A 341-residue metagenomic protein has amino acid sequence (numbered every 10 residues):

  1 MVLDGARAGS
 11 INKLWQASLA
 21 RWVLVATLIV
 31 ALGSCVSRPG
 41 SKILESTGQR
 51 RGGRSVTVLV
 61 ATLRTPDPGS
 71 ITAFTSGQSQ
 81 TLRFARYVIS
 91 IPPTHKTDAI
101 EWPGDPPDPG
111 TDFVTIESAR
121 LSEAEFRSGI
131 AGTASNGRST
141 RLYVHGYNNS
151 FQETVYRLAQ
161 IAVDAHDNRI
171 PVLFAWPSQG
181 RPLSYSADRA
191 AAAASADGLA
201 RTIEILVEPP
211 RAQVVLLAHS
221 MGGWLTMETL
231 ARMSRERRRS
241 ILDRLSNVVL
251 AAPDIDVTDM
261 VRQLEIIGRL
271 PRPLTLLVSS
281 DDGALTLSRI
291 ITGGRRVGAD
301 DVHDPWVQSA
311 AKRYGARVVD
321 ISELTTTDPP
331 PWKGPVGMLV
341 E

Functional and structural regions predicted by a protein language model:
D4-V23: Bacterial N-terminal signal peptides that target proteins for export
A31-S34: C-terminal motif of bacterial Sec signal peptides marking the signal peptidase cleavage site
V36, G40-L121, E125-I130, A134-N136 (+5 more regions): Lipolytic serine-hydrolase domain surface
S139: Alpha/beta-hydrolase fold active-site loops
L142-G146, H219: The conserved beta1-alpha1 loop
G146, E228, A252: Short catalytic micro-motifs in class I SAM-dependent methyltransferases
N149-T154: Short substrate-entry loop that stabilizes the transition state in hydrolases
L199, A218, G222, T226: Gly/Ala-rich beta-loop-alpha elbow adjacent to hydrolase catalytic centers
